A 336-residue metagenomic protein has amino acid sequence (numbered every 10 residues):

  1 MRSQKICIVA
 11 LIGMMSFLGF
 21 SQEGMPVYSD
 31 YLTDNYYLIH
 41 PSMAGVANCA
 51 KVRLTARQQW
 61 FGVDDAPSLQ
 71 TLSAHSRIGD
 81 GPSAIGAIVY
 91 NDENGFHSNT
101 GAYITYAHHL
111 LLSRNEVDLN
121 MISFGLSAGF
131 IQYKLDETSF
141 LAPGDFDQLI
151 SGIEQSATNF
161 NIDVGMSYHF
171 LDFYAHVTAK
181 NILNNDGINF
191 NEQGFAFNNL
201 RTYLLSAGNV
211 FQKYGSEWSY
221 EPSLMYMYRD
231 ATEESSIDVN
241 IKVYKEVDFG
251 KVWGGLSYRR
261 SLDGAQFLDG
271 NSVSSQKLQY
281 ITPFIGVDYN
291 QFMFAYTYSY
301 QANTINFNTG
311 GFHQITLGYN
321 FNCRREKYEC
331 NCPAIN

Functional and structural regions predicted by a protein language model:
M1-I8: Bacterial N-terminal signal peptides that target proteins for export
V9-S16: Bacterial N-terminal signal peptides
F17-S21: Sec/Tat signal peptide C-region and signal peptidase I cleavage site
Q22-N336: Subset of outer-membrane beta-barrel
